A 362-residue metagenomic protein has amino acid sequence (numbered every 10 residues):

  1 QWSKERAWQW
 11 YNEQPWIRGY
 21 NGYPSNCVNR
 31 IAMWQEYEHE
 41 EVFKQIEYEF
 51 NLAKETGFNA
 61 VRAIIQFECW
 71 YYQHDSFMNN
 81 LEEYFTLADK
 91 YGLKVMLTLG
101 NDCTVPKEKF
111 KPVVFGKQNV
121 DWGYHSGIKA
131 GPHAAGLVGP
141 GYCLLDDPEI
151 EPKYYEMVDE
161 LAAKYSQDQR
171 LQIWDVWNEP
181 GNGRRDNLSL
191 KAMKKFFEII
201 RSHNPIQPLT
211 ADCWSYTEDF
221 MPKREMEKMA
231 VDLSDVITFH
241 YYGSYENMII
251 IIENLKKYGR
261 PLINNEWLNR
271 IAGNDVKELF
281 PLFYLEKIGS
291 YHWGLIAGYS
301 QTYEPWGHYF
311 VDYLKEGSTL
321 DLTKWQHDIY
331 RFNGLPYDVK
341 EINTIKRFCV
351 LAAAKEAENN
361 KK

Functional and structural regions predicted by a protein language model:
Q1-S234, H240, Y258, W267 (+6 more regions): Active-site mouth of glycoside hydrolases
I64, K361-K362: Residue-level detector of intrinsically disordered/flexible regions characterized by low predicted structural confidence
M78, E246-I250, N254: Active-site-adjacent beta->alpha loops and helix N-cap segments on the catalytic face of soluble alpha/beta enzymes
I252, A272-Y284, T302-V311: Histidine/acidic-residue-rich catalytic or RNA/ligand-binding cores of hydrolases and nuclease-related proteins
N264-N265, S290-G294: Conserved active-site loop/cleft motifs that coordinate metal ions or position small ligands
E304-K361: Extended, alpha-helix-rich binding/interface surfaces that flank or overlap catalytic cores and mediate recognition
